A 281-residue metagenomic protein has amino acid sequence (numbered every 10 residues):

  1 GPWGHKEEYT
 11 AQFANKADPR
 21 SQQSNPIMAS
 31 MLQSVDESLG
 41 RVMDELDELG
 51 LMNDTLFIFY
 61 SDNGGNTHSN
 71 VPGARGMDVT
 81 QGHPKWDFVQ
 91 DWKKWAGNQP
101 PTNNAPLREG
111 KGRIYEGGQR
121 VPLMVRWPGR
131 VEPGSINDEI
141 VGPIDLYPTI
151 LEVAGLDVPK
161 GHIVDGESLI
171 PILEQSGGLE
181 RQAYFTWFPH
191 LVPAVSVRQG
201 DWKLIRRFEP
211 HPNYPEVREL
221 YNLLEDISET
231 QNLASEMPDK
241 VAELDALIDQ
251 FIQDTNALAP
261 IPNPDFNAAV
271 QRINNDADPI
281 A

Functional and structural regions predicted by a protein language model:
G1-I27, N66-G73: Active-site His/acidic residue clusters
G1-P2, G64-V71, Q175-R181, A257: Secretory-pathway/luminal and periplasmic proteins that interact with or process carbohydrate-rich
Q22, P26-Q33, N137-V141, I163 (+1 more regions): Soluble non-cytosolic domains of exported or imported proteins
A29-L32, D36-M43, D47, Y147-L151 (+6 more regions): Non-transmembrane alpha-helical segments in soluble domains of secreted/periplasmic/extracellular proteins
S34-A74, D78: Metal-dependent active-site segment of extracytoplasmic phospho-/sulfohydrolases and closely related
L39, L56-S61, P122-M124, L146-L151: Beta-strand elements within well-structured catalytic alpha/beta cores of enzymes that handle phosphate/sulfate esters
P84-Q119, R130-L223, A277: C-terminal cap/loop subdomain of S1 sulfatases and analogous C-terminal strand-loop tails that border
L146, Q199, E209-V217, L223-A281: Long, internal low-complexity/basic segments
